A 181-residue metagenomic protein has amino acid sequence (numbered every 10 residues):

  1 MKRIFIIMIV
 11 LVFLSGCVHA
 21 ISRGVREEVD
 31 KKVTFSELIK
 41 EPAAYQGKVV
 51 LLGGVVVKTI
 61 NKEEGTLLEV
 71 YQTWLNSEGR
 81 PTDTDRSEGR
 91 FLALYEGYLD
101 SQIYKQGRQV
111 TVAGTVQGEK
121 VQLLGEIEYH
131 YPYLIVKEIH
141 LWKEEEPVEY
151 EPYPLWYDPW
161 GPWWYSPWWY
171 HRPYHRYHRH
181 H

Functional and structural regions predicted by a protein language model:
L14-G16: C-terminal motif of bacterial Sec signal peptides marking the signal peptidase cleavage site
V18-I21: Bacterial signal peptide processing site
V25-L52: Post-signal peptide N-terminal segment of mature Sec-exported envelope proteins
E63-W74, E128-L134: Short aromatic-glycine-enriched beta-strand elements
D85-S101: Beta-strand/loop nucleic-acid-binding surfaces
Y98-A113: Short nucleic-acid-contacting surface segments enriched for D/E, G, S/T with interspersed K/R
K120-V148: OB-fold/S1-family single-stranded nucleic acid-binding modules
W142-H181: Low-complexity, compositionally biased segments in intrinsically disordered regions
